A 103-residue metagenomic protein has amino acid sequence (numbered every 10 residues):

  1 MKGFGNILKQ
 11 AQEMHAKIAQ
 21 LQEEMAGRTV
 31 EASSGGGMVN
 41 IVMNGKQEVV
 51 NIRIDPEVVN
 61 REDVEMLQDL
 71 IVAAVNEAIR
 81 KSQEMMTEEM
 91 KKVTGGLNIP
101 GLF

Functional and structural regions predicted by a protein language model:
M1-E31, K81-F103: Long amphipathic alpha-helical segments used for membrane anchoring, targeting, substrate engagement, or oligomerization
G3, D63-L70: Conserved acidic
A11, Q47, I71: Residue-level signature of catalytic and energy-coupling elements of molecular machines, predominantly ATP/GTP-dependent
T29, G36, P56-V58: Short, well-ordered turn and helix-capping elements at secondary-structure junctions
S33-R53: N-terminal intrinsically disordered, cationic/polar leader segments that include organellar targeting peptides
I52-V64: A short interface-forming secondary-structure element
L70, A74-S82: Stable alpha-helical structural segments in soluble proteins, enriched in small hydrophobic residues
